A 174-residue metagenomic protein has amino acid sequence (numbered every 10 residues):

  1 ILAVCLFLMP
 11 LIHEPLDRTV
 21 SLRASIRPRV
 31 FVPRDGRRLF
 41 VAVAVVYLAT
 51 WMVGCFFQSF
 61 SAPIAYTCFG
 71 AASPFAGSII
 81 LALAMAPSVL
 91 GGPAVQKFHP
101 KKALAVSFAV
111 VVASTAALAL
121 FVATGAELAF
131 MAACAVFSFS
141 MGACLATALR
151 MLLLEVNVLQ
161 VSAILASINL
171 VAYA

Functional and structural regions predicted by a protein language model:
L2-V20: C-terminal membrane-cytosol helix-exit motif in multi-pass small-molecule transporters
G36-F57, M131, A135-F139: Pair of pore-lining "gating" transmembrane helices in MFS-fold secondary transporters
F57-A65, A148: Hydrophobic/aromatic end-of-helix segments at the C-terminal termini of transmembrane alpha-helices
I64-F69, K97, M151-V156: Helix-to-coil boundary motifs at intracellular loop junctions of multi-pass secondary transporters
T67-A86, A163, S167: Loop-to-transmembrane helix entry
A76-P100, V111-S114: Transmembrane alpha-helices of Major Facilitator/SLC transporters
K102-A146: C-terminal transmembrane helical hairpin of 12-TM major facilitator-type secondary transporters
S138-A143, L149-A174: A late C-terminal transmembrane helix in Major Facilitator Superfamily
